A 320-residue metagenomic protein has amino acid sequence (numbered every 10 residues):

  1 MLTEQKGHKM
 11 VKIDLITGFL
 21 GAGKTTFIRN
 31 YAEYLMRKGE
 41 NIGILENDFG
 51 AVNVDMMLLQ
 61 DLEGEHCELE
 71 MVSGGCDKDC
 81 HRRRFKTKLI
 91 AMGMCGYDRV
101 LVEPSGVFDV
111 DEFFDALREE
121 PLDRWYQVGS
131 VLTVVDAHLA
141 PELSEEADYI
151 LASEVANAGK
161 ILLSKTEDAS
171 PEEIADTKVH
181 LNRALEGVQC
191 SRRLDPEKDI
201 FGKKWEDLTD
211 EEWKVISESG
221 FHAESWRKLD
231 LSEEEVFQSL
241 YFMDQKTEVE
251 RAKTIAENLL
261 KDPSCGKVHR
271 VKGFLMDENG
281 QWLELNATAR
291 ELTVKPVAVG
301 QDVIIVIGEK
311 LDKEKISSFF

Functional and structural regions predicted by a protein language model:
L2, G7, N157-L163, D168-A298 (+2 more regions): C-terminal accessory "lid"/substrate-recognition subdomains
Q5, Q60, D123-R124, A152-S153 (+1 more regions): Short secondary-structure boundary/capping segments
H8-T17, A22, T26-S144: Nucleotide-state-sensitive switch-loop elements of NTP-binding domains
F19, E46, P104, K165 (+2 more regions): Conserved residues at beta->alpha junctions
G43-L45, K272-L275, V306: Short, hydrophobic beta-strand segments that form beta-sheet elements in well-ordered domains
E46, V135, A287-A289, G308: Flexible glycine-/small-residue-rich
C95, R99-L194, I200: Phosphate/Mg2+-binding loops and adjacent switch elements in nucleotide/diphosphate-handling enzyme cores
V299-I307: C-terminal engagement modules used by replication, chromatin/transcription, nuclear envelope/ESCRT, and ubiquitin
